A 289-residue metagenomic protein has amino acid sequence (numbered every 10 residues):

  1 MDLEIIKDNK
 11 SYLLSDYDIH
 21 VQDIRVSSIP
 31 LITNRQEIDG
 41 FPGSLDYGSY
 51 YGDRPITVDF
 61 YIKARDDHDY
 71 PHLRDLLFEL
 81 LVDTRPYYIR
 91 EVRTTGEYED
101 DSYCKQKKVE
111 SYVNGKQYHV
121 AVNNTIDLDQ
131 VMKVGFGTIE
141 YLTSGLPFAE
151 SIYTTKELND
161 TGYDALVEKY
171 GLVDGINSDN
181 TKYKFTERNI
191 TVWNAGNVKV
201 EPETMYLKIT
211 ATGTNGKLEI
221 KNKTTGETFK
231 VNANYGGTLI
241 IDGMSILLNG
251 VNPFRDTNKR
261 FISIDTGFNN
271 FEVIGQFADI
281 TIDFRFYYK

Functional and structural regions predicted by a protein language model:
M1-E37: Polar/acidic, low-complexity leader/linker segments enriched in S/T/G and N/D
M1-K7, Y87-I89, L218-I220, I246: Short polybasic amphipathic segments
G43-D69, L77, K133-P147, N269: Oligomerization/assembly interface segments of phage tail-like spikes and tubes
I56-V58, V120, G137-I139, L207 (+1 more regions): Hydrophobic residues positioned within well-ordered beta-strands of beta-sheet architectures
I56-Y112: Long, hydrophobic/aromatic-enriched structural stretches that serve as scaffold segments
I62-A64, I126, T143-P147, G213 (+2 more regions): Beta-strand elements of well-folded, non-transmembrane domains
R90-F148: Short beta-strand and beta-hairpin "edge-sheet" elements
T155-K289: Intrinsically disordered, low-complexity segments enriched in serine, threonine, and glycine
